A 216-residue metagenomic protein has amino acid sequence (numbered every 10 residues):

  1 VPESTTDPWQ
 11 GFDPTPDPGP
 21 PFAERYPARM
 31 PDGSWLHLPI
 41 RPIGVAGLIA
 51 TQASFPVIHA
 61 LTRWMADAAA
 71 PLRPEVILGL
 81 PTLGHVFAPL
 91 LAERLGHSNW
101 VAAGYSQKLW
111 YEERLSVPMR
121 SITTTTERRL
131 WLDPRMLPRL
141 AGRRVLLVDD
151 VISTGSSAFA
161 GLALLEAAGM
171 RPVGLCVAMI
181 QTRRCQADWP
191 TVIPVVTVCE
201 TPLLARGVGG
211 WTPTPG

Functional and structural regions predicted by a protein language model:
V1-P20, F159-G216: PRPP-dependent phosphoribosyltransferase catalytic core
V1-P74: Active-site-facing substrate-recognition patch
P74-P81: Short glycine-rich phosphate-binding loop at a beta-alpha junction
E75, R143, V173: Conserved acidic residues
P81-F87, T154: Gly/Ser/Thr-rich loops at beta-strand to alpha-helix junctions that form or flank small-molecule/cofactor-binding
V86-L95: Short Gly/Thr/Asp-enriched flexible loops that form oxyanion-binding sites at enzyme active sites
G96-V145, W211-P213: Short, glycine/charge-rich flexible loops or terminal/linker lids adjacent to PRPP-binding catalytic cores
D149-A158: Acidic, divalent-metal-coordinating active-site segment for phosphoryl/phosphodiester hydrolysis, typified by short
